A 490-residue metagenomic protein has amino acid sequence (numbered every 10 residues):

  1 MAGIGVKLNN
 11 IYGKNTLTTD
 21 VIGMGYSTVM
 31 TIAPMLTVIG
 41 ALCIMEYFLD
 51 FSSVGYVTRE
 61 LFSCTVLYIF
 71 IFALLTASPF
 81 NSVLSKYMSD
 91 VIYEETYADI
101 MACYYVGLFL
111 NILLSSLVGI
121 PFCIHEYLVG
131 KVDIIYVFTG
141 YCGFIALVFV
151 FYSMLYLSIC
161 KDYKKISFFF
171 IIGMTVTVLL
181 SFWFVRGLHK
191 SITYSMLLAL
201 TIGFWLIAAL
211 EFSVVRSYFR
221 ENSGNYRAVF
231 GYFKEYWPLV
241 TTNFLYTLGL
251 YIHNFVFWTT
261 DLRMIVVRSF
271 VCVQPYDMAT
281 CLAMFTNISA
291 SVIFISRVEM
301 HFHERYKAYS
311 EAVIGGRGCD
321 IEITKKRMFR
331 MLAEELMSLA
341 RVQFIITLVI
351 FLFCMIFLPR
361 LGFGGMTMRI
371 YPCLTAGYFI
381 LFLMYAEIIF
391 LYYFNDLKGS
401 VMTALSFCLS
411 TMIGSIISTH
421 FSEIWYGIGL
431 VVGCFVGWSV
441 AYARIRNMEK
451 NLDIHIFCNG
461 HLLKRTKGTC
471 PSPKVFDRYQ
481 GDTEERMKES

Functional and structural regions predicted by a protein language model:
M1-L42, E60-C64, F230-L239, I456-S490: N-terminal membrane topogenesis motif
D20-I32, L36, S167, N225-I252 (+2 more regions): Hydrophobic faces of transmembrane alpha-helices in multi-pass small-molecule transporters and flippases across diverse
E60-S89, T247, Y251, T280-R305: Small-residue-rich midsections of specific transmembrane alpha-helices
L67-F72, F109-L113, P121-Y156, I345-I350 (+1 more regions): Alpha-helical transmembrane segments of multi-pass membrane proteins
E94-Y104, D277-F357: Specific pore-lining/lateral-gate transmembrane helices of multi-pass inner-membrane transport and insertion machines
L157-W183, L391-I413: Alpha-helical transmembrane segments of multi-pass membrane transporters/permeases
F169-R216, I424-N447: Hydrophobic alpha-helical transmembrane segments
A199-G203, I207-E299: Transmembrane helical elements of multi-pass membrane transporters/channels
